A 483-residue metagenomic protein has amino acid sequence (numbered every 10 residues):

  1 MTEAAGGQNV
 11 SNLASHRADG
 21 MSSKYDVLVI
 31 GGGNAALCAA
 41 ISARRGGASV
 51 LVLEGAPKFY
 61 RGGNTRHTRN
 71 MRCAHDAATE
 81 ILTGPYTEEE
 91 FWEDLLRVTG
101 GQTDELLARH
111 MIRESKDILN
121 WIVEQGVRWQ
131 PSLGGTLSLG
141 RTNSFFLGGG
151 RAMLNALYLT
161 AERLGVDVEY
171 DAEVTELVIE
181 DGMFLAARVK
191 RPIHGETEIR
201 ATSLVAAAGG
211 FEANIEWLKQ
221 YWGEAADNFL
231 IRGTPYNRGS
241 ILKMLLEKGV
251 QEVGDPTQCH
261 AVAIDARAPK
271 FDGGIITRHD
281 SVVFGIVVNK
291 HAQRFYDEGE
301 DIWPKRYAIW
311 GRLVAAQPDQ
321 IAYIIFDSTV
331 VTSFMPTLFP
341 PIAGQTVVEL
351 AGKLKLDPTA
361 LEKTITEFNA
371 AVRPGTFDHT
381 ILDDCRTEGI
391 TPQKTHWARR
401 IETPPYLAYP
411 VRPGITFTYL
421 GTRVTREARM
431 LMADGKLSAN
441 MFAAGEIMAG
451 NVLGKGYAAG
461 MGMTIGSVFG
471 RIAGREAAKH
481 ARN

Functional and structural regions predicted by a protein language model:
M1-V27, R45, G456, R482: Extreme N-terminal leader/targeting segments of oxidoreductases
G7, A14-D19, S49, G55-D167 (+7 more regions): Conserved N-terminal/central alpha/beta ligand/cofactor-binding core
G20-A35, L51: Beta1/beta-strand and adjacent pyrophosphate-binding region of the FAD-binding site in flavoprotein oxidoreductases
G31, A201, A207-A208, K290 (+1 more regions): Short, well-ordered coil/turn residues at beta-beta hairpins and beta-strand->alpha-helix junctions within
V178-E198, L204: Conserved beta-strand-loop-beta-strand element in the redox core of flavoprotein oxidoreductases
H194-G195, I199-A268, M463, I472: Glycine-rich loop(s) and the adjacent beta-strand/alpha-helix scaffold that form part
R238, L242-E362: An anion/pyrophosphate-binding glycine-rich loop and adjacent beta-alpha core in soluble alpha-beta enzymes
A360-N451, K455: A glycine-rich dinucleotide-binding beta-alpha-beta segment and adjacent secondary-structure elements that constitute
